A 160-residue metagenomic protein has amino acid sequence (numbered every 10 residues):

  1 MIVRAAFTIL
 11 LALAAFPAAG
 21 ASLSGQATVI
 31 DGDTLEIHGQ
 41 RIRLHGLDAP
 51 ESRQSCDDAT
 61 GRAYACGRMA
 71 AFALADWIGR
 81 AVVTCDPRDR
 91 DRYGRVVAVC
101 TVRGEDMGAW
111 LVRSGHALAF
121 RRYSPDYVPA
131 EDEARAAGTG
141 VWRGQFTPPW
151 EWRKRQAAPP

Functional and structural regions predicted by a protein language model:
I2-A6, L13-P160: Small beta-barrel nucleic-acid-binding modules, primarily SNase/OB-fold domains and secondarily Tudor-like barrels
